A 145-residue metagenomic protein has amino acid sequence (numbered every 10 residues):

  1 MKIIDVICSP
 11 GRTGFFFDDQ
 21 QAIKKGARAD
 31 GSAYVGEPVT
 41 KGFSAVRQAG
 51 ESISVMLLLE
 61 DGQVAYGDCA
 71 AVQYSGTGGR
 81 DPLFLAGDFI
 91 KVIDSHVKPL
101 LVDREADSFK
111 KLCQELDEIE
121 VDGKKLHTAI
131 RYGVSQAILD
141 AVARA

Functional and structural regions predicted by a protein language model:
M1-M56: Short, Gly/Pro- and small/polar-rich lid/capping loops
L58-E60, V64-R144: Metal- or metallocofactor-binding catalytic centers and their adjacent structured scaffolds across diverse enzyme
